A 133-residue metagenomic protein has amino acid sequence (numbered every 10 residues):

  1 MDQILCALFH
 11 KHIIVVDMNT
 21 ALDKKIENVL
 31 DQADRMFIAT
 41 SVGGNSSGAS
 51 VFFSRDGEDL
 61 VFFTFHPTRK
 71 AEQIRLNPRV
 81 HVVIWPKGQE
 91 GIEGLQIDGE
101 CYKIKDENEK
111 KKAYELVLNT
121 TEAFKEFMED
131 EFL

Functional and structural regions predicted by a protein language model:
I4-M36: Extreme N-terminal tail/first-helix region
H12, V16-A21, E93-L133: Charged, gly/pro-rich active-site loop segments
L30-D31, R75, L118: Alpha-helix boundary recognition
A33-H66, I74, H81-W85, E93-I97: Short beta-strand segments
T40-V42, I84-K87, F124-E131: A short, aromatic/hydrophobic, helix- or strand-capping loop or linear motif that either lines the entrance/gate
